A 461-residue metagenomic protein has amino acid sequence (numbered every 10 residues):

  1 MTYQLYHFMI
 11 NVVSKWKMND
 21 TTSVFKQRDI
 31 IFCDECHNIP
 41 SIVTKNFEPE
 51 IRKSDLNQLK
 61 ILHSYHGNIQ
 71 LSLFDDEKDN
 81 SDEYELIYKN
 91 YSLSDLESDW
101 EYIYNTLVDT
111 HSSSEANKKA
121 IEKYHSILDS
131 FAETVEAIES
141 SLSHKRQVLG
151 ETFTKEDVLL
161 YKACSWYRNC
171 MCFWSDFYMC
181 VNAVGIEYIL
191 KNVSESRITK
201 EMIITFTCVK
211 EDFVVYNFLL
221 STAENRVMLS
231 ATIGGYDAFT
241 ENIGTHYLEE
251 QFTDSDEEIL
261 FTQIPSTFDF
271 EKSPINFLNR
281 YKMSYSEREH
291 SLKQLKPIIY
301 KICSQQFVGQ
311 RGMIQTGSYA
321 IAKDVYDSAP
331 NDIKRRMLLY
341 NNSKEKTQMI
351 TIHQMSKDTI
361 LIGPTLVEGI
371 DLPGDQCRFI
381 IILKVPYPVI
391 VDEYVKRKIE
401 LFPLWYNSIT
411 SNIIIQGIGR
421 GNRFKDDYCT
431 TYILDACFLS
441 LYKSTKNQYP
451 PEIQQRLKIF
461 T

Functional and structural regions predicted by a protein language model:
M1-K15: Inter-Walker segment of RecA-like/P-loop motor cores
T2-L5, F32, V227, F277 (+3 more regions): Structural motif
L5-H7, A231, G317-Y319, L434-C437: Short, well-ordered beta-to-alpha junction loops that form the rim of enzyme active sites and present histidine/acidic
H7-I10, H37-N38, V367: Catalytic acidic motif of RecA-like/P-loop NTPases
V13-G312, G317-A329: Conserved coupling segment at the C-terminus of the helicase ATP-binding
D254-T267, R336-M349, Q455-T461: A generic structural motif
N279-H290, N341-Y442: Conserved RecA-like P-loop NTPase helicase motor core
Y319-A322, F424-T461: Long, largely alpha-helical accessory region at the distal end of helicase-like NTP-driven motors
